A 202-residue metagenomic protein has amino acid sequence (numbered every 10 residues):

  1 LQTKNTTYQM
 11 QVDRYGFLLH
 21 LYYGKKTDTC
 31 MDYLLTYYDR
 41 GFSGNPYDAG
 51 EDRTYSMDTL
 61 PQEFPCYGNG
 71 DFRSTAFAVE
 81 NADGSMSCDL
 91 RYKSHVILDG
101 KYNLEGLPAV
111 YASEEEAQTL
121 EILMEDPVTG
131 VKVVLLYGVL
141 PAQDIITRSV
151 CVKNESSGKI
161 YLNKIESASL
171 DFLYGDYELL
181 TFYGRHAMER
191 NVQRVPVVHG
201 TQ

Functional and structural regions predicted by a protein language model:
L1-K4, Y8, L18-Q202: Polysaccharide-binding surfaces and accessory modules of carbohydrate-active proteins
Q11-R14: Contiguous, structured surface segment used for ligand recognition
